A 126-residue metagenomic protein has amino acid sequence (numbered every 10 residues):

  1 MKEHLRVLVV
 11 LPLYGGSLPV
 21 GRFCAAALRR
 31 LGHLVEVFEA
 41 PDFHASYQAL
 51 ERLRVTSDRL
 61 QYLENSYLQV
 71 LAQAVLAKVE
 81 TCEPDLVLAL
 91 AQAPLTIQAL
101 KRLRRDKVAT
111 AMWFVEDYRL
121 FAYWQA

Functional and structural regions predicted by a protein language model:
K2-E3, R30: A generic structural signal for short, non-catalytic loop/turn and secondary-structure boundary residues
E3-Y14: Nucleotide-activated donor-dependent transferases that construct or modify glycoconjugates
L11, S17-L31, F38-A126: Extended catalytic core of nucleotide-activated donor transferases of GT-like folds
